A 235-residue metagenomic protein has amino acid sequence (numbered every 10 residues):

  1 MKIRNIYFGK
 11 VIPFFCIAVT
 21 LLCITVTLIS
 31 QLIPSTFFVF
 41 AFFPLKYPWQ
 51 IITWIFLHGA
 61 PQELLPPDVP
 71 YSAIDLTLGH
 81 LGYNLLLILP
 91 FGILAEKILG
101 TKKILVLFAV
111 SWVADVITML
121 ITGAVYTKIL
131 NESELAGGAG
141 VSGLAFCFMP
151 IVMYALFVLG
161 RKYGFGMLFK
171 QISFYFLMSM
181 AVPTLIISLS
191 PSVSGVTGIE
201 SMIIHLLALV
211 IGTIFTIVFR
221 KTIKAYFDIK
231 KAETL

Functional and structural regions predicted by a protein language model:
M1-I24, L32, Y47, P66-P70 (+2 more regions): C-terminal transmembrane module of polytopic alpha-helical membrane proteins
F15-V116, T122-T127, E132-A136, S190-E200: N-terminal TM1-TM2 helical hairpin plus the immediately adjacent luminal interfacial "cap"
T36-F38, L159-F165: Juxtamembrane/interfacial segments flanking transmembrane helices
L78-H80, E134-Y154, I203-L207: Membrane-interface loop-to-helix entry segments
N84-I98, K102-S111, C147-G160, V210-I223: Membrane-interfacial alpha-helical segments at the cytosolic side of multi-pass membrane proteins
W112-V116, C147-F148, Y175-M180: Small-residue-rich segments of transmembrane alpha-helices in multi-pass membrane proteins, especially helix faces
K128-N131, F157, R161-K162: Juxtamembrane/interface segments of multi-pass membrane proteins
